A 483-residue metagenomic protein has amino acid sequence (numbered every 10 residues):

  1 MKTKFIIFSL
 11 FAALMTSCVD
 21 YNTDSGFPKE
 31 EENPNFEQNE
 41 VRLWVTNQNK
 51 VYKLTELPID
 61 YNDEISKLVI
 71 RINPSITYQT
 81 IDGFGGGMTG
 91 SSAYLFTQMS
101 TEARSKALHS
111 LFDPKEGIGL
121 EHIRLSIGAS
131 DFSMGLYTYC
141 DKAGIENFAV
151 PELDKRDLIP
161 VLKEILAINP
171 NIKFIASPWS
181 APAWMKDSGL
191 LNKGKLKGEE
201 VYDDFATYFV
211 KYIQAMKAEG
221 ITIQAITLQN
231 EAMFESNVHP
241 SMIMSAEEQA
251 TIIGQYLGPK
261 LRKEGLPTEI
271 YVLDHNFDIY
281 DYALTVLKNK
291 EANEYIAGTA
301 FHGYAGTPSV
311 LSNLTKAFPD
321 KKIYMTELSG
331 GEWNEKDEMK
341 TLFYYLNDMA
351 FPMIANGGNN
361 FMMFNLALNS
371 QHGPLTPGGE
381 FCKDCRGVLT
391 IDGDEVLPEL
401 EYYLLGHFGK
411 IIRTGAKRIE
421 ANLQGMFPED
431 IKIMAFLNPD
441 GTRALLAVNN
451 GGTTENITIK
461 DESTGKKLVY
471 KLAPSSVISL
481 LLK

Functional and structural regions predicted by a protein language model:
M1-F5, G119: Positively charged n-region of N-terminal signal peptides that target proteins for export
I6-F11: Sec-dependent N-terminal signal peptides
T16-S17: C-terminal motif of bacterial Sec signal peptides marking the signal peptidase cleavage site
D24-E32: Membrane-proximal, proline-rich intrinsically disordered regions
E31-L68, F174-A176, T207-A215, E219-Q224 (+1 more regions): Substrate-binding and catalytic surfaces of secreted/luminal carbohydrate-active proteins
L54-I223, Q255: N-terminal catalytic cores of secreted or lumenal carbohydrate-active enzymes
P74-I76, G85-S92, I127-A129, P178-S180 (+4 more regions): Short, flexible loop/turn elements at secondary-structure junctions
